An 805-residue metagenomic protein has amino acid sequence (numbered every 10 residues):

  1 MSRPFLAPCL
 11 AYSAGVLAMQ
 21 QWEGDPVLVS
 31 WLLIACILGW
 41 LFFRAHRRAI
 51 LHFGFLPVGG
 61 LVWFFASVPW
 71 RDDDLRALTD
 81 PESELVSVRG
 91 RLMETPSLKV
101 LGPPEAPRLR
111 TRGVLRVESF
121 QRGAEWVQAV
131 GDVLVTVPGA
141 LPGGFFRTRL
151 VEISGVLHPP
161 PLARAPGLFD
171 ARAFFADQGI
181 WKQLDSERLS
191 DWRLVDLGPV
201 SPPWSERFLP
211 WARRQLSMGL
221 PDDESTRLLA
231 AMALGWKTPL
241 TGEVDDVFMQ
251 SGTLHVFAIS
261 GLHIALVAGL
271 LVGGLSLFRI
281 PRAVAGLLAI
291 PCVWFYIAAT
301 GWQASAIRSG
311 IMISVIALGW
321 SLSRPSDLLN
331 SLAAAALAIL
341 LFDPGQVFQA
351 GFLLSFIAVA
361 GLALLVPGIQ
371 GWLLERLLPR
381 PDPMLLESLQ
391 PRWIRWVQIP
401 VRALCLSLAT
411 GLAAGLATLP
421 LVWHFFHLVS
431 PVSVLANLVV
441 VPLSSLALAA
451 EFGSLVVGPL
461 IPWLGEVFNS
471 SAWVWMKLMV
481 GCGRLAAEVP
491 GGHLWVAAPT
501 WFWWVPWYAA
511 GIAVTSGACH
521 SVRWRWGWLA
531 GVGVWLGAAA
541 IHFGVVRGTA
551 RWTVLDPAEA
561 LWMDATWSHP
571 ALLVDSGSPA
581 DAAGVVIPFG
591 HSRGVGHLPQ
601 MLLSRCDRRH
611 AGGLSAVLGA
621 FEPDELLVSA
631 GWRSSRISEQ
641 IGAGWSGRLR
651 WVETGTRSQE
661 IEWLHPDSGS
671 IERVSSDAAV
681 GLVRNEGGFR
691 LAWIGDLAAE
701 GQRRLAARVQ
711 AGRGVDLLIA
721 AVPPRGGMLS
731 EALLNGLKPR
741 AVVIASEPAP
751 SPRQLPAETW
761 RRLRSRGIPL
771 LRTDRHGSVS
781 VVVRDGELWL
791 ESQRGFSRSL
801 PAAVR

Functional and structural regions predicted by a protein language model:
M1-V88, G139, E187, R193 (+7 more regions): N-terminal leader/targeting segments
M1-W22, G319, A338, G453-V467 (+2 more regions): Hydrophobic alpha-helical segments
A7, G15, L184, L240-S433 (+5 more regions): Hydrophobic alpha-helical transmembrane segments in multi-pass membrane proteins
F55, G60-H255, G584-P588, H597 (+5 more regions): Membrane-interface helix/helix-cap signal primarily in integral membrane proteins
A140-G143, R147-L150, S154-V156, A173-F175 (+3 more regions): Non-globular, low-confidence helical/coil segments that flank catalytic cores
L234, D246, S276, V293 (+5 more regions): Short amphipathic alpha-helical coupling elements at transmembrane boundaries
G368-R376, V434, L438, F452 (+4 more regions): Membrane-spanning helices that line or support transport/gating and their immediate boundary helices in channels
